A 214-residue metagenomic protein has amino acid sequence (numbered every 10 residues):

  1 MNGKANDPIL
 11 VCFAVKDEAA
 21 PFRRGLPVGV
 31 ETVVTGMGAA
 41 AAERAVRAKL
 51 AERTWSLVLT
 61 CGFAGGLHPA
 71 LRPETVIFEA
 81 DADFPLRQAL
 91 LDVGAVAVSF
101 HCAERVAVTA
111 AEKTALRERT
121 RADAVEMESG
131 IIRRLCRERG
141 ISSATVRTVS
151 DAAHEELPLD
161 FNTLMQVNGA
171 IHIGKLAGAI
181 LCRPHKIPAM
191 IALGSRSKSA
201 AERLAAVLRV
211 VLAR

Functional and structural regions predicted by a protein language model:
K4-L10: Extreme N-terminal starter segment of soluble prokaryotic enzymes
I9, E18-R214: Glycine-rich phosphate- or other oxyanion-binding loops that anchor nucleotides, phosphorylated ligands
